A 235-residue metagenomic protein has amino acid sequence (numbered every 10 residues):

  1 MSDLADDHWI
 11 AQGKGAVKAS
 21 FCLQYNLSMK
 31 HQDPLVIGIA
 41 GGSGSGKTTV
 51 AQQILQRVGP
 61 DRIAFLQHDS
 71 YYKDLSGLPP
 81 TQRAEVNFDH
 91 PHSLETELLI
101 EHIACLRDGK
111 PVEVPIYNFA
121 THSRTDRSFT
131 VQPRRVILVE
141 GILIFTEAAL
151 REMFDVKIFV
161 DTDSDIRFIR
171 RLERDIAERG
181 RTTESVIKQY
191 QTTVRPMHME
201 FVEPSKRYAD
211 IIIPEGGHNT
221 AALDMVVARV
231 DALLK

Functional and structural regions predicted by a protein language model:
H8-I10, Y25: Short terminal hydrophobic/aromatic SLiMs and anchors at protein ends
M29-H31, Q132-P133, E173, R195-K235: NTP-dependent small-molecule kinase module
S43: The conserved Walker
K47: Conserved lysine of the Walker
V50: Hydrophobic positions on the alpha1 helix immediately C-terminal to the Walker A/P-loop
D61-S76: Short beta-strand-centered segment that lines the nucleotide-binding/catalytic pocket of NTP-utilizing
L78-F119: Conserved nucleotide-sensing/catalytic segment adjacent to the nucleotide-binding pocket in NTP-handling enzymes
T125-R179: ATP-dependent NMP and nucleoside kinases share a basic, alpha-helical "lid"
